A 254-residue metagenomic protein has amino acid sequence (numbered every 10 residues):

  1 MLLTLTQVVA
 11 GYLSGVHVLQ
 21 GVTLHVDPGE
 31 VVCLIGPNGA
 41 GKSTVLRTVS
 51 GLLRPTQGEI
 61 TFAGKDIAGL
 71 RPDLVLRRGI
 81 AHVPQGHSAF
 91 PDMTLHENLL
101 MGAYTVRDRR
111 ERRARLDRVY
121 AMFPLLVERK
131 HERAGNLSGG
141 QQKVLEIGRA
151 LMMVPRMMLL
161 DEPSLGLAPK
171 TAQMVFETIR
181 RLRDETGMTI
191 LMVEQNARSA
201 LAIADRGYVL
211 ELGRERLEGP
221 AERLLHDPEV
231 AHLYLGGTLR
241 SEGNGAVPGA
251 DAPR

Functional and structural regions predicted by a protein language model:
L13-S14, L70, L95-A114, M122-V127 (+2 more regions): ABC-type ATPase nucleotide-binding domains, specifically the catalytic core motifs of the NBD
I35-P37: The feature captures the beta-strand-to-loop junction immediately N-terminal to the Walker
S50: Helix-to-loop junction immediately C-terminal to a conserved catalytic motif
G58-K65, R78, R112-L116: Conserved ABC transporter NBD signature motif
R133-L137: Conserved ABC ATPase signature
A150-L151: ABC ATPase C-loop
Q173-G187: Helical segment within the ABC ATPase nucleotide-binding domain
